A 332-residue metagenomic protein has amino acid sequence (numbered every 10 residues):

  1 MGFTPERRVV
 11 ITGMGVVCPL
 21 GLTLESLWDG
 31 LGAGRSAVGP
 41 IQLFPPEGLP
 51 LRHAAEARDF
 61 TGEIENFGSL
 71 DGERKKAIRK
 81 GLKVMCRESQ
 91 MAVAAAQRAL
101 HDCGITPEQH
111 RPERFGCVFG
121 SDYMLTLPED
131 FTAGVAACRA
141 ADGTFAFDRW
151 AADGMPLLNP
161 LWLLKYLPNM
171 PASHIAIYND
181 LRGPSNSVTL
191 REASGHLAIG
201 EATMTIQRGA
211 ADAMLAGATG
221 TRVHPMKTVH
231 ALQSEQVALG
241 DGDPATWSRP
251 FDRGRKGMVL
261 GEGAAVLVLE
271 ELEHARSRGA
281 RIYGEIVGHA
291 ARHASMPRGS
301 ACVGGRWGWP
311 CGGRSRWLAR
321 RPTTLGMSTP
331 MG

Functional and structural regions predicted by a protein language model:
G2, I11, G32-N179, G183-S185 (+2 more regions): Conserved beta-ketoacyl condensing-enzyme motif
R8-T12, G39, G242-R320, G326-M327: Condensing-enzyme catalytic core mediating Claisen C-C bond formation in acyl metabolism
V9-I11, R114-V118, A211-A216, S248 (+1 more regions): Short glycine-aspartate micro-motif
G15-V17, S121-M124, L190-S194, A218-V223 (+2 more regions): Acidic, glycine-rich active-site loops and adjacent beta-strand->loop/helix elements that engage anionic groups
T23-R35: Short Gly/aromatic-enriched secondary-structure transition segments
A92-T106, P168-N179, S185-G220, M258-A280: Active-site-proximal alpha-helical scaffold in enzymes
R139-N159, G200, M204, R208 (+1 more regions): Glycine-/small-residue-rich "gating" segment that lines the acyl/pantetheine channel and substrate pocket
P156-L164, S185-R191, G254-L260, P297-R298: Flexible, glycine/proline-enriched loop segments at strand-loop-helix junctions that form or flank small-ligand binding
